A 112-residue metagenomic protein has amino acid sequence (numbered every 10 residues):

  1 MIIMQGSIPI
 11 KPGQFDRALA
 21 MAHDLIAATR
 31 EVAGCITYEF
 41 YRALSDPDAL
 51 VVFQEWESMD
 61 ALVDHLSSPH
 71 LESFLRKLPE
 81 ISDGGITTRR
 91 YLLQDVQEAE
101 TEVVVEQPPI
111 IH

Functional and structural regions predicted by a protein language model:
I2-F40: N-terminal first-folded block
I2-P9, E39-L66: Short, well-ordered beta-strand segments in beta-rich or mixed alpha/beta enzyme and ligand-binding folds
S7, M21, L71, E106-H112: N-terminal/domain-start segments enriched in small and hydrophobic, helix-friendly residues, covering either
I10-P12, S58, L92-D95: Non-catalytic surface loops within mature trypsin-like serine protease
D24-I36, E55-R89: An amphipathic, aromatic/His-enriched active-site/gating alpha helix that lines ligand/cofactor pockets
Y41-D46, R76-H112: Glycine-rich beta-strand-turn "strand-cap" elements at beta-sheet edges
